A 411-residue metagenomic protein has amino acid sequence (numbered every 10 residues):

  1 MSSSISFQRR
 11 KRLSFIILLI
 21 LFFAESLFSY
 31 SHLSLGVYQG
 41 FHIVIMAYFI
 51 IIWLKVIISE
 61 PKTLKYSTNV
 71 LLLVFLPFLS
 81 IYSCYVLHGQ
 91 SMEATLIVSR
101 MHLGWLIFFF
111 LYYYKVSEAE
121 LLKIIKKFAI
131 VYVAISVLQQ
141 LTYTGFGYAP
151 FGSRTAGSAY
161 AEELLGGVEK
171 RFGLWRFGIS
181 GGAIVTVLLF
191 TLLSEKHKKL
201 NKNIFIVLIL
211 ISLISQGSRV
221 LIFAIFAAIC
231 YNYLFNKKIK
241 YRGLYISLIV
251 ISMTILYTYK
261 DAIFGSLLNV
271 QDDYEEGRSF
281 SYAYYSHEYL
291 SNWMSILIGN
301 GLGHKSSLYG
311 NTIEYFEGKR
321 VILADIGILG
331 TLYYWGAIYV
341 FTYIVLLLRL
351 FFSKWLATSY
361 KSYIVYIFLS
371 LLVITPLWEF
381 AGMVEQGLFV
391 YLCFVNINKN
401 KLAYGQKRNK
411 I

Functional and structural regions predicted by a protein language model:
M1-I58, F78-Y85, I367-V373, L388: N-terminal signal-anchor transmembrane segment
L33, L268-W335: Long extracytoplasmic/lumenal interhelical loops at the membrane interface of multi-pass membrane proteins
T68-L79, G89-Y114, I124, A129: Aromatic-anchored transmembrane helix interface
K123-G147, F172-Q216, F223-Y233: Alpha-helical transmembrane segments of multi-pass inner-membrane proteins
A134-F177, T312-K319: Membrane-interfacial helix-loop-helix modules of multi-pass inner-membrane proteins that assemble, modify, or transport
L141, Y233-D272, L290-S291: A membrane-periplasm/extracellular boundary helix in multi-pass inner-membrane enzymes that assemble envelope glycans
R242-L244, Y334-L371: Hydrophobic transmembrane alpha-helices and their immediate junctions
Y363-L372, E379-I411: Transmembrane alpha-helices of multi-pass inner-membrane enzymes
